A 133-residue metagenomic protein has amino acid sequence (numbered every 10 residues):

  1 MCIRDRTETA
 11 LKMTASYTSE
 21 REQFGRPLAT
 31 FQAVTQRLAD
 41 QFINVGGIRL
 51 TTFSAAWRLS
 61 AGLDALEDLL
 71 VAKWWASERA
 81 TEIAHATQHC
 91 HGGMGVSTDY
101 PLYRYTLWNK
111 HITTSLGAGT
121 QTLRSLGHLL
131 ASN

Functional and structural regions predicted by a protein language model:
M1-N133: Alpha-helical interface subdomain recognition
